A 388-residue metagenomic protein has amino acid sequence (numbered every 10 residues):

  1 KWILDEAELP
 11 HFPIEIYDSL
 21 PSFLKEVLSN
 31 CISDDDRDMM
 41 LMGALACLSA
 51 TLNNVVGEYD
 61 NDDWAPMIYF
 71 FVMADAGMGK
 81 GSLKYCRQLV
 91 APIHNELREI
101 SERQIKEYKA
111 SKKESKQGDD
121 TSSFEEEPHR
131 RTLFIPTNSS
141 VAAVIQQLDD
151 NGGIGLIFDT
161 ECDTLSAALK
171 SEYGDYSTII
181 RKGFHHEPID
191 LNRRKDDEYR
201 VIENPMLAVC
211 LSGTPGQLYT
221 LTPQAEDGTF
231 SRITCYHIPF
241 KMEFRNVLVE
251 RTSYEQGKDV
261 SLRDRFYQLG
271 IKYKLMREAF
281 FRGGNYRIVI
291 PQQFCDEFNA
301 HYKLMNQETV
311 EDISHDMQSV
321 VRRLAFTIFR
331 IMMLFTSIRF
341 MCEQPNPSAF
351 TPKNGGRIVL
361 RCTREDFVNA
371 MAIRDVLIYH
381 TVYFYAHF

Functional and structural regions predicted by a protein language model:
K1-F388: Phosphate-handling catalytic cores of nucleic-acid transaction enzymes
